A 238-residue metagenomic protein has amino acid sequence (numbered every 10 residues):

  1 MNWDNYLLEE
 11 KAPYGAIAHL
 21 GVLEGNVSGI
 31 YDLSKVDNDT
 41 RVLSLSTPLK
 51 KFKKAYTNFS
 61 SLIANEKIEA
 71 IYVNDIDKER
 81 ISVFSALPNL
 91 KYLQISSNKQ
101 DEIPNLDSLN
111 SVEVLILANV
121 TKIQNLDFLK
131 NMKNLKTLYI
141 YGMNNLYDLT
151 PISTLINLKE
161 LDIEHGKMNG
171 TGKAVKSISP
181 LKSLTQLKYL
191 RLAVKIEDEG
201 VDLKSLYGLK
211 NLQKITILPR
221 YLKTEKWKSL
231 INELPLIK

Functional and structural regions predicted by a protein language model:
N2-Q124, F128-P180, Q186-K238: Concave beta-strand-loop units of leucine-rich repeat
